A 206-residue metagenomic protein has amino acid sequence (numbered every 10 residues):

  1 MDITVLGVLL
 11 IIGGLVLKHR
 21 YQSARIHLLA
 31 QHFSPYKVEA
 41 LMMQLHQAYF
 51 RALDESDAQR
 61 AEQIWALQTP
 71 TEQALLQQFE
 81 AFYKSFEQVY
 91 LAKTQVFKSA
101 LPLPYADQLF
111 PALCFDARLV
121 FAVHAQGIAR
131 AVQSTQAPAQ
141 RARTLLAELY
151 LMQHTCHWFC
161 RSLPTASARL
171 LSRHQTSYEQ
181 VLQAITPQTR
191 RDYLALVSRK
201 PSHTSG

Functional and structural regions predicted by a protein language model:
M1-V8: Feature marks short, highly hydrophobic, charge-poor N-terminal signal-anchor/signal peptide-like helices that anchor
G13-K18: Alpha-helical transmembrane segments
R20-K93: N-terminal topogenic membrane-targeting module
E39-M42, H46-D54, A125, A129-Q133 (+1 more regions): Regular secondary-structure segments
F50-R60, A117-I128, S198: Juxtamembrane/interfacial segments around transmembrane helices
A66-T69, Y90-Y105, S167-V181: Charge-rich, acidic-biased intrinsically disordered regions
E72-Q153: Interfacial alpha-helical end/capping and short helix-turn segments at domain and membrane boundaries
Q136-G206: Glycine-rich, aromatic-bearing surface loops/beta-hairpins
